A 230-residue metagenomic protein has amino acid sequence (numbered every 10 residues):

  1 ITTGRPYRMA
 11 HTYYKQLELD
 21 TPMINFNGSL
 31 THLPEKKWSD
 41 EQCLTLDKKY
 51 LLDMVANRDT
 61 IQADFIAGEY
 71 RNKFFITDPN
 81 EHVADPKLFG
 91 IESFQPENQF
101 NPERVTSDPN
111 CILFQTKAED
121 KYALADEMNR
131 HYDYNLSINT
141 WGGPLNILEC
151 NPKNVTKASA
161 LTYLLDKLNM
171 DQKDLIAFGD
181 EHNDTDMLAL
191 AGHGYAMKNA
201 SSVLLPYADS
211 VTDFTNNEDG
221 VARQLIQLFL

Functional and structural regions predicted by a protein language model:
I1-A84: Active-site phosphate-binding/coordination module
Y7, L51, K121, A125 (+2 more regions): A general structural signal for well-ordered alpha-helical segments in protein cores
T12-Q16, L124-E127, L190: A short acidic, amphipathic alpha-helical/loop segment
Y14, R58-D59, M128-H131, L204-L205: A generic structural signal for well-ordered alpha-helical segments
L17-L19, N27, H131-Y132, L190-A191 (+1 more regions): Short, structured coil segments at secondary-structure junctions
D20-F26, L136-S137, G194-N199, T212-D213: Short hydrophobic/aromatic-enriched beta-strand-loop microsegments
A63-F65, E69-F178, H182-T185: Conserved acidic, metal-coordinating active-site core of Asp-based, Mg2+-dependent phosphoryl-transfer enzymes
L148-L230: Mg2+-dependent phosphoryl-transfer enzymes with acidic/Ser/Thr/Gly-rich catalytic loops
